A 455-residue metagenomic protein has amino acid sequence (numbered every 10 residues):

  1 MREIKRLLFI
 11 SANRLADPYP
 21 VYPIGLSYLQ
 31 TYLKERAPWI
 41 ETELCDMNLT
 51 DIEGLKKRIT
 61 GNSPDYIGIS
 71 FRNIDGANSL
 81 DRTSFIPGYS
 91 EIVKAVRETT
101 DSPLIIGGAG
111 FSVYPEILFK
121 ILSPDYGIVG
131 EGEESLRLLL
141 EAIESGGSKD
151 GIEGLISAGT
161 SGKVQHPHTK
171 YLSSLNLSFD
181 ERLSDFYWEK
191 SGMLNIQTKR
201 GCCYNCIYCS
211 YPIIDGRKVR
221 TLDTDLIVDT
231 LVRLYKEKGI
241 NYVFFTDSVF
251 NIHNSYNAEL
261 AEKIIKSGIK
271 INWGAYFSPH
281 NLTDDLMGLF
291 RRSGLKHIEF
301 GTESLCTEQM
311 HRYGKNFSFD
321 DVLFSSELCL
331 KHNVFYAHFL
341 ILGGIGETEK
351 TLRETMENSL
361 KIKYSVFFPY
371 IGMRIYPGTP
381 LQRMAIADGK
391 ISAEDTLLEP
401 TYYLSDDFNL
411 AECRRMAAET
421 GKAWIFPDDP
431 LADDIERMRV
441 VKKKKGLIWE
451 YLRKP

Functional and structural regions predicted by a protein language model:
M1-I10, W39-E41, K56-D65, T160 (+1 more regions): Radical SAM enzyme core and accessory elements
R2-L8, R14-L15, D81, I152 (+1 more regions): N-terminal [4Fe-4S]-dependent radical SAM core
L15-L26: Glycine- and acidic-residue-enriched helix-capping/strand-helix junction motifs
A16-D17, D75-S79, P115-E116, Y204 (+6 more regions): Flexible glycine/acidic-rich beta-alpha junction loops that bind and position SAM and/or redox cofactors in anaerobic
Y22, Y32, E41-P167, Y370 (+2 more regions): Glycine-rich beta-alpha loop elements in corrinoid/cobalamin-binding modules across cobalamin-dependent enzymes
S63-I67, P124, I240, L295 (+1 more regions): Proline-aspartate-enriched helix->loop->beta-strand connector
G68-F71, G132, M287-L305, F367-R374: Non-cysteine beta-strand/loop elements that form the S-adenosyl-L-methionine
N176-L342, E357: Radical SAM [4Fe-4S] cluster-binding motif and immediate context
